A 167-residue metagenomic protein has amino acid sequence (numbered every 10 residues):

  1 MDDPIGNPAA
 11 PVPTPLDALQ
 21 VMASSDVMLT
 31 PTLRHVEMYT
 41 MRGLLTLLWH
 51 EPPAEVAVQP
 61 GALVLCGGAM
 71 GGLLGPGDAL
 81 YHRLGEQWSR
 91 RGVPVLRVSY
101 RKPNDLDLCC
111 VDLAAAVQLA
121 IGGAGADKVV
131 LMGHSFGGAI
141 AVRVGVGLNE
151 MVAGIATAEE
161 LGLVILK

Functional and structural regions predicted by a protein language model:
D2-V58: N-terminal cap/lid segment of alpha/beta-hydrolase-fold proteins
V27, L48, G67, L108 (+1 more regions): Short, well-ordered secondary-structure micro-motifs
L44, P53-V93: Short, surface-exposed "cap/lid" segments of acyl-processing enzymes
L63-V64, L96, A156, I165: Conserved hydrophobic packing residues within short motifs/helices of P-loop NTPase cores of ABC-family ATPases
M70-G72, Y100-N104: Short histidine/acidic/glycine/proline-rich micro-motifs that form metal- and phosphate-coordinating active-site loops
L80, N104-A124: Alpha/beta-hydrolase active-site loop
V93, V98-K102, T157-E160: Active-site loop/turn elements of alpha/beta-hydrolase fold enzymes, especially the short glycine-/histidine-rich
Q118-K167: Primarily recognizes the serine-hydrolase "nucleophile elbow" in alpha/beta-hydrolase and SGNH/GDSL folds
